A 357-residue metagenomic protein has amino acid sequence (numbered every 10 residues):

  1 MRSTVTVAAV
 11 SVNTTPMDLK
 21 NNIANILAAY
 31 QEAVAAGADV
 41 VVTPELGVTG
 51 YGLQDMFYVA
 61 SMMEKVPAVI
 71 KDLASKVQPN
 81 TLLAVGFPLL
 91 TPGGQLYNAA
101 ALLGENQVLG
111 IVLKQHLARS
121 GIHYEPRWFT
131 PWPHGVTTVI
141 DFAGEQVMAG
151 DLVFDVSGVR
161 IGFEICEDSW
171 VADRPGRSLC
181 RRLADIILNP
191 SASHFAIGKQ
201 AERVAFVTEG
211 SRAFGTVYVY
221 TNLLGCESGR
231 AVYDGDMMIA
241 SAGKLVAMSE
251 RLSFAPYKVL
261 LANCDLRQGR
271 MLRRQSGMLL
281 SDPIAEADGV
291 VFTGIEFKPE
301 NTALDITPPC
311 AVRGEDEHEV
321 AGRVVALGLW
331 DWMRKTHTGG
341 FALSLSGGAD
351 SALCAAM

Functional and structural regions predicted by a protein language model:
M1-S344, D350-M357: Enzyme catalytic cores with a strong preference for nitrogen-chemistry domains
